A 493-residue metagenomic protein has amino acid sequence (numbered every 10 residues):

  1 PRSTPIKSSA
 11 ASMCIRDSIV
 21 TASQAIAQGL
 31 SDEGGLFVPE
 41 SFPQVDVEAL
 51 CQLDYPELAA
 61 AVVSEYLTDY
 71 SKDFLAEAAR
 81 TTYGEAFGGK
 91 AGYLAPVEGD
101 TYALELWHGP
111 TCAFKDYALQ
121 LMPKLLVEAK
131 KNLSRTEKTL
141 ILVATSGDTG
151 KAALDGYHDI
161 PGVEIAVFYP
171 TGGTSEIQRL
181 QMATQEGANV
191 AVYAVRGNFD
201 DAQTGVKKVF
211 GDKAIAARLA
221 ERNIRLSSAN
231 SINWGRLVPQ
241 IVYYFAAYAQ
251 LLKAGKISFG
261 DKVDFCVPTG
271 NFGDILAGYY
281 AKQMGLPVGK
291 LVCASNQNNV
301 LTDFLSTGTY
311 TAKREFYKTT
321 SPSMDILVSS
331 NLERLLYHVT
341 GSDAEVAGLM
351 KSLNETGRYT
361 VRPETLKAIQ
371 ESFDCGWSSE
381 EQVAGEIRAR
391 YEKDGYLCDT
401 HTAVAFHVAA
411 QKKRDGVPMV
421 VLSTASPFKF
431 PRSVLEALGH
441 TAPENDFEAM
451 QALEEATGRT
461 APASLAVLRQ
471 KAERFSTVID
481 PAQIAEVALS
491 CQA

Functional and structural regions predicted by a protein language model:
P1-I15: Single conserved hydrophobic/aromatic residue that forms the stacking wall/gate of nucleotide- or nucleobase-binding
S12, R16-A493: PLP-dependent amino-acid enzyme catalytic core
